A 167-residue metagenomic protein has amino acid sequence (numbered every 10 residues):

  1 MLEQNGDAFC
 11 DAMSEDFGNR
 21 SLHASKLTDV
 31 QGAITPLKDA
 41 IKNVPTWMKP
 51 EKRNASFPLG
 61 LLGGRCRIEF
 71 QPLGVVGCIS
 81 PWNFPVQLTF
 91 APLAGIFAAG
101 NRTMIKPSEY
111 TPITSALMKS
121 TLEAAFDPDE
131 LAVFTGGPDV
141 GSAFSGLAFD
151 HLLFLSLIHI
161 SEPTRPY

Functional and structural regions predicted by a protein language model:
M1-R65: N-terminal Rossmann-like NAD(P)+-binding subdomain of aldehyde/semialdehyde dehydrogenases
Q4, A8, G32, F84 (+2 more regions): Short alpha-helical
L37, G100, L131, L152 (+1 more regions): Residue-level signal for inorganic ion chemistry
A55-D129: Conserved small-residue-rich beta-alpha loop and adjacent elements that most often cradle the phosphate/pyrophosphate
R65-C66, V133-D150: A structured beta-alpha segment of the ubiquitous adenosine-cofactor-binding alpha/beta core
I79, K106, F134-G136, L155: Structural motif
G100, A148, T164: Conserved functional loop/turn residues at catalytic and ligand-binding sites
I158-Y167: Single conserved hydrophobic/aromatic residue that forms the stacking wall/gate of nucleotide- or nucleobase-binding
